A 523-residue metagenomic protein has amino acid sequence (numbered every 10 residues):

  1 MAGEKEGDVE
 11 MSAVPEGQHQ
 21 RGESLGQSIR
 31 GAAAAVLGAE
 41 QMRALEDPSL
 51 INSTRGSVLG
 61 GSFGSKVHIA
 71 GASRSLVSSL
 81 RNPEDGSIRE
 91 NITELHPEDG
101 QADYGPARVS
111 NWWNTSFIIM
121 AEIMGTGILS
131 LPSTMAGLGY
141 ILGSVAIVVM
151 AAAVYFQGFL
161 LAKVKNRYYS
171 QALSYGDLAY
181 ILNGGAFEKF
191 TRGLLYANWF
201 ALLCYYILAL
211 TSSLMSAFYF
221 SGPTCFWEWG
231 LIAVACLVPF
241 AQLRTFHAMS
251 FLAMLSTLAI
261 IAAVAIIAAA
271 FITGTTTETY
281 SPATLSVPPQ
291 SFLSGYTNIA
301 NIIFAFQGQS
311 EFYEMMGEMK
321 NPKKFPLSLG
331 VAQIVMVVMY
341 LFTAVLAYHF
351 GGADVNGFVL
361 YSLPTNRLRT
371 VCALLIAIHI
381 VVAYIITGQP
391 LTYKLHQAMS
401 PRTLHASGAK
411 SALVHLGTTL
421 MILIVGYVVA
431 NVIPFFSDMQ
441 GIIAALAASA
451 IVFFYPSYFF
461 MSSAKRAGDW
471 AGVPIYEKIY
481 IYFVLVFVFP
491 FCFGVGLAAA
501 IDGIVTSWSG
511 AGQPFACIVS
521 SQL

Functional and structural regions predicted by a protein language model:
M1-A107, N114, D177, M339-Y340 (+1 more regions): Intrinsically disordered, low-complexity terminal tails enriched in acidic/polar residues
A107-R108, W113, F159, K165-L195 (+5 more regions): Membrane-interfacial loop- and helix-cap regions that link adjacent transmembrane helices in polytopic membrane proteins
S110-I128, V234, N301-G308, P490-C492: The first (N-terminal) embedded transmembrane alpha-helix
T126, A151-L160, A233-Q242: Central hydrophobic cores of alpha-helical transmembrane segments in multi-pass inner-membrane proteins across all
P132-V164, A172: Extracellular loop-to-transmembrane helix junctions
T134, P239-L243, V428-P434: Hydrophobic alpha-helical transmembrane segments
V238-F246, M316-G317: C-terminal ends of transmembrane helices
